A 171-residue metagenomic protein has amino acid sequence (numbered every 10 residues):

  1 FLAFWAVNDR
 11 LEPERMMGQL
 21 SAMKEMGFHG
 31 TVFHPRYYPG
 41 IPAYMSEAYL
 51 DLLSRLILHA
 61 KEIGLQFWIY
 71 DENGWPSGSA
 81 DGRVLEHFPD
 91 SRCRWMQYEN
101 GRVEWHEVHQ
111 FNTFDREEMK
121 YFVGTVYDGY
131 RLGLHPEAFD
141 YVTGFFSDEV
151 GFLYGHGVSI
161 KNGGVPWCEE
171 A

Functional and structural regions predicted by a protein language model:
F1-R10: Boundary/entry segment of secreted carbohydrate-active catalytic domains
L2, G64, C93, V142-S147: Extracellular structured ligand-interaction cores
W5, M23, A60, F145: Conserved, mostly hydrophobic/aromatic
N8, Y98-E99, D148-V150: Structured loops at beta-to-helix junctions and adjacent beta-edge loops in soluble globular domains
R10-M23, V123-L134: Short, acidic/polar
Q19, D71, D148-E149: Acidic side chains
K24-L52, S79, L134, A138 (+2 more regions): Aromatic-lined carbohydrate-binding/catalytic grooves of carbohydrate-active enzymes
P35-G124, H135-F139: Acidic/aromatic-lined carbohydrate-recognition and catalytic surfaces of CAZymes acting on diverse glycans
